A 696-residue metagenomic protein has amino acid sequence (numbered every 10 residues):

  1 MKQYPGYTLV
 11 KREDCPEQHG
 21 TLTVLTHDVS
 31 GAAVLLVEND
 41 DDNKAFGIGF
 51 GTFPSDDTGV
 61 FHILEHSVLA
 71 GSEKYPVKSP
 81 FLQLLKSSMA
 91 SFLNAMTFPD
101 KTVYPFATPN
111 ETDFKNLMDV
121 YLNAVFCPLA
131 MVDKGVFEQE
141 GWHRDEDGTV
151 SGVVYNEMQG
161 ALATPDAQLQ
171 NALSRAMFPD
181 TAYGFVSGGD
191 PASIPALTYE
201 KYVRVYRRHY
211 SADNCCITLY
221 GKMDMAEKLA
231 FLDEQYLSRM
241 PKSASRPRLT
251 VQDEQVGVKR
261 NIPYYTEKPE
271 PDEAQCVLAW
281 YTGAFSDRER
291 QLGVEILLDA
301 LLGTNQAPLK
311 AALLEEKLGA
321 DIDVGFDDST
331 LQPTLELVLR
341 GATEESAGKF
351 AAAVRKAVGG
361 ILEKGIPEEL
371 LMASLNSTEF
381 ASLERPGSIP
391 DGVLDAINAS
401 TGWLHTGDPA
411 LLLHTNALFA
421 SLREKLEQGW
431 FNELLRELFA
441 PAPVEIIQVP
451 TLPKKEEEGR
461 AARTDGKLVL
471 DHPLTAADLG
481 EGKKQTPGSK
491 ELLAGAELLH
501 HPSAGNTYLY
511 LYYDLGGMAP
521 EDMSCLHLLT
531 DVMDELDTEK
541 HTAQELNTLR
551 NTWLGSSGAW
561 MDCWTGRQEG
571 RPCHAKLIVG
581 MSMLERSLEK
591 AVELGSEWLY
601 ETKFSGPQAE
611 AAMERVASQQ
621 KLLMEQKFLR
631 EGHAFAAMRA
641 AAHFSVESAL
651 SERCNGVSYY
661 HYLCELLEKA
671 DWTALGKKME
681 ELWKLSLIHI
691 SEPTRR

Functional and structural regions predicted by a protein language model:
M1-F81, P109, D119-L122, A163 (+9 more regions): His/Glu-rich zincin catalytic helix
N43-F53, S79-C127, K134-E140, A167-A192 (+8 more regions): M16 family metallopeptidases and their MPP-like homologs
L197-Y202, A674-G676: Active-site glycine-rich loop that binds ribose-phosphate moieties when present
W430-L434, G459: Extended alpha-helical coiled-coil "stalk/arm" regions that scaffold and mediate dimerization/assembly in large
A442, L663-G676, E680-S686: Aromatic-residue-lined binding/catalytic grooves and analogous aromatic/hydrophobic interfacial grooves in multimeric
